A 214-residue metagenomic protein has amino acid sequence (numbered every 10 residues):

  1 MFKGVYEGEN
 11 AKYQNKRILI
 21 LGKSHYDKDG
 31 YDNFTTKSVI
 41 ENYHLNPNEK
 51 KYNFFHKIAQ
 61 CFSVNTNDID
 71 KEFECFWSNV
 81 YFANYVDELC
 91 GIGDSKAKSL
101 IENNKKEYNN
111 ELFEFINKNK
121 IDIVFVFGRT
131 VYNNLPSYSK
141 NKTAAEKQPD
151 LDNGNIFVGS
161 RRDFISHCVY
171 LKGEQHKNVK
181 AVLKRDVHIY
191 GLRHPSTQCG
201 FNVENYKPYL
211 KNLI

Functional and structural regions predicted by a protein language model:
M1-F54, E111-E114, R162-L183, K211-I214: Active-site and ligand/interface coordination hotspots across diverse enzymes and nucleic-acid-associated assemblies
I18-I20, N79-Y85, I189-G191: Conserved beta-strand scaffold positions in the cores of enzyme catalytic domains, especially in NTP/NDP-utilizing
K23-K28, V86-C90, R129-N133, H194-Q198: Short, solvent-exposed loop/turn segments at secondary-structure junctions
T35-F54, V86-K106: Surface-exposed cleft-lining segments at the edges of enzyme active sites
N46-I69: Signature of the catalytic double-stranded beta-helix
K71-C90: Short, contiguous, well-structured surface segments enriched in hydrophobic/aromatic residues
A97-F113, N133-I214: C-terminal capping/extension of enzyme domains
L112-R129: Proline-aspartate-enriched helix->loop->beta-strand connector
